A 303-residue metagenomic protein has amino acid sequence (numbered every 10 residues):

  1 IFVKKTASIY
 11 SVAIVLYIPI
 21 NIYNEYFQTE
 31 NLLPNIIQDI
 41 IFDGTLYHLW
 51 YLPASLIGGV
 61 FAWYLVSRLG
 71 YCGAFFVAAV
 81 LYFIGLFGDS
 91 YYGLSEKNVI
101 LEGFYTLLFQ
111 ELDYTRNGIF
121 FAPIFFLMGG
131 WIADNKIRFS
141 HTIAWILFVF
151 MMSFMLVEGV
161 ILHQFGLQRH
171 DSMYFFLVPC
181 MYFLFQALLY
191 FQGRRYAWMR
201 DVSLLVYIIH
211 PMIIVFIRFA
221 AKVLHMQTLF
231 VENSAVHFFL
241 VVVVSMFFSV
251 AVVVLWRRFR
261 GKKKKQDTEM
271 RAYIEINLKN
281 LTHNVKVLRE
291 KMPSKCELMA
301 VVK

Functional and structural regions predicted by a protein language model:
I1-T268: Alpha-helical transmembrane segments and their immediate juxtamembrane cytosolic regions
D267-V302: A charged N-terminal "starter" segment
